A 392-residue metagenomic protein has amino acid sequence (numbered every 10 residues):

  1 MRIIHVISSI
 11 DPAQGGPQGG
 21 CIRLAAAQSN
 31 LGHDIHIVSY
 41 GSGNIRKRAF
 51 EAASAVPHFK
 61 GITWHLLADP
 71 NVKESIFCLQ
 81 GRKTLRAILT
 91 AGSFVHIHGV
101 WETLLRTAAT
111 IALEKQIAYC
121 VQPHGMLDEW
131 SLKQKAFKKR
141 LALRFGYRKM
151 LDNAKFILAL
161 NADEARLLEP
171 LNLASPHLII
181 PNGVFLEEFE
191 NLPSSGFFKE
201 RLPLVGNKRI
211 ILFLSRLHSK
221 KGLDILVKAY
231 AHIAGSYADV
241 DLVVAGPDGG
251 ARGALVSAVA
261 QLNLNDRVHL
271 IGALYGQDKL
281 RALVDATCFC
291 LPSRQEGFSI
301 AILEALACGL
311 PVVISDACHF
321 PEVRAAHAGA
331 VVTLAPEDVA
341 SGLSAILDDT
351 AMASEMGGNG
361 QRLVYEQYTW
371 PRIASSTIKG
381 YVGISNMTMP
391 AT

Functional and structural regions predicted by a protein language model:
I4, L158, V184, L204-K221 (+2 more regions): Conserved donor-binding/catalytic core segment of Leloir-type glycosyltransferases
I7-Q14, C21, A27-I76, L167: N-terminal strand-loop element at the rim of the active site of nucleotide-sugar-dependent glycosyltransferases
G41, D163, G183: Carbohydrate-associated surface elements
E114, R140-F156: Membrane-proximal helix-turn-helix segments that form the acceptor-binding/catalytic region of lipid-linked
A254-L274: Nucleotide-activated donor-binding/catalytic signature segment of Leloir-type glycosyltransferases, i.e., the conserved
R294: Aromatic "clamp/platform" in nucleotide-sugar-dependent glycosyltransferases that forms part of the donor/acceptor
P311-S315: Short hydrophobic beta-strand element within catalytic cores of glycosyltransferases and related nucleotide-activated
G329-E337, A345-A351: Conserved acidic donor-binding segment of nucleotide-sugar-dependent glycosyltransferases
